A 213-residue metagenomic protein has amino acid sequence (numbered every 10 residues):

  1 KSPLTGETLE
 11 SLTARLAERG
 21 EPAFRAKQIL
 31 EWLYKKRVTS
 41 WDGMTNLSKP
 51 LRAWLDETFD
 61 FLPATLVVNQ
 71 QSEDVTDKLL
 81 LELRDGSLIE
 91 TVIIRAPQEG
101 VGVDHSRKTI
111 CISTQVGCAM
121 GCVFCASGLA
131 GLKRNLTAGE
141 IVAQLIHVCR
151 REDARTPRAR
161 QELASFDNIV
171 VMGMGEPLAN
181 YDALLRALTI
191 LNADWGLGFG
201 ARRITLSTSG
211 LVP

Functional and structural regions predicted by a protein language model:
K1-K108: Flexible, acidic/Gly-rich N-terminal and inter-domain linker regions that tether and position cofactor-handling modules
I94-P213: Conserved Radical SAM active-site core
